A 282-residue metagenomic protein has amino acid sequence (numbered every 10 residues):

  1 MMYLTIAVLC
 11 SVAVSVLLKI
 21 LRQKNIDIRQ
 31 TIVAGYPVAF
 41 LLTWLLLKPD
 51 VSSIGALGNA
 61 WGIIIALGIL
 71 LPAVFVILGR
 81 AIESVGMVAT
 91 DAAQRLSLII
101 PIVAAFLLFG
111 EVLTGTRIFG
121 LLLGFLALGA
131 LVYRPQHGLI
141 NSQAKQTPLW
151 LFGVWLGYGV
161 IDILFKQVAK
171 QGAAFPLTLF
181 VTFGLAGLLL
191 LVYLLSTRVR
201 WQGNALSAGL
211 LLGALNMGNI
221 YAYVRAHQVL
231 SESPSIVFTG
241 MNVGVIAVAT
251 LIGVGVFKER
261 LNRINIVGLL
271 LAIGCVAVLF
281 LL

Functional and structural regions predicted by a protein language model:
M1-I6, I102-L156, I163-Q167, I264 (+1 more regions): Juxtamembrane helix-loop boundary signature in multi-pass membrane transporters
M1-I65, F75-S84, P135-W150, F183-L230 (+1 more regions): Membrane-interface interhelical linkers
M1-S11, G55-L71, G110-L126, L151-F152 (+2 more regions): Structural signature of hydrophobic alpha-helical transmembrane segments
C10-V14, L70, V74-I77, S97-A104 (+5 more regions): Membrane-embedded alpha-helical core segments of multi-pass
L21, T31, A81, L107-G110 (+4 more regions): Hydrophobic/aromatic residues within transmembrane alpha-helices of multi-pass small-molecule transporters
D27, I77-A93, K170-L177, Y223-M241: Structural motif at transmembrane-helix junctions in multi-pass transporters
V38-L42, A93-L107, L185-L189, N219 (+3 more regions): Alpha-helical transmembrane segments of compact multi-pass small-molecule transporters, enriched in specific families
L78-F119: Membrane-interface helix-loop-helix junctions at boundaries between adjacent transmembrane segments
